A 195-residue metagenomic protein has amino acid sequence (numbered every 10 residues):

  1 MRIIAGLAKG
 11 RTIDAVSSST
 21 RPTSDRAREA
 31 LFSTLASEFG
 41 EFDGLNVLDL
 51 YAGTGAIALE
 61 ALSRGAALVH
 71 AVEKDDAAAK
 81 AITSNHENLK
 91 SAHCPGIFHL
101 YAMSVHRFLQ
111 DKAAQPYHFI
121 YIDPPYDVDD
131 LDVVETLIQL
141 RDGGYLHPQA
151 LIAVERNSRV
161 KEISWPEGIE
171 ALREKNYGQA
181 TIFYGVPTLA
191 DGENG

Functional and structural regions predicted by a protein language model:
M1-G195: Class I S-adenosyl-L-methionine-dependent methyltransferase catalytic core
